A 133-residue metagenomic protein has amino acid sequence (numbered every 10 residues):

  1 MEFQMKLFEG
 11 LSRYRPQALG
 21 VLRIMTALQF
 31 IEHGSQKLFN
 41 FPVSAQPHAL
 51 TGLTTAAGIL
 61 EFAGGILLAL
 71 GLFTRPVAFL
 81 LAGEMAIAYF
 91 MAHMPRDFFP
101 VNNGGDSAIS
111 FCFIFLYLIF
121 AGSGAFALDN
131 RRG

Functional and structural regions predicted by a protein language model:
M1-F39, T54-I59, A63, L70-G133: Extended, low-polarity transmembrane helix blocks
S44-T55: Perimembrane loop-to-helix junctions flanking transmembrane segments
